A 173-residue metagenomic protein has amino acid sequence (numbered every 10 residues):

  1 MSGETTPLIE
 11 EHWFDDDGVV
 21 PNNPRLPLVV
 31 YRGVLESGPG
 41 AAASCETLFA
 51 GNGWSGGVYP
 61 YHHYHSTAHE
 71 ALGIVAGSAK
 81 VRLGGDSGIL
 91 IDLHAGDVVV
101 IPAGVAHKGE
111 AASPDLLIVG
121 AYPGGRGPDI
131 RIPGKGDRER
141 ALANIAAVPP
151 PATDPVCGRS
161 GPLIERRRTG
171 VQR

Functional and structural regions predicted by a protein language model:
M1-H62, G158, P162-R173: A short, N-terminal "cap"/entry segment at the start of jelly-roll beta-barrel domains of the cupin/DSBH fold
A41-S44, L83-G85, A111-A112, D129-I132: A short secondary-structure junction signal
G57-A71, D86-S87, L93-H94: A short beta-loop-beta micro-motif enriched in histidine and acidic residues
H65-R82, V100: Short, conserved beta-strand element in jelly-roll/cupin
V81-R82, I89-I91, K108-G109: Short, solvent-exposed loop/turn segments at secondary-structure junctions
L93-S113, Y122: Conserved metal-binding segment of the jelly-roll/cupin
E110-R173: Double-stranded beta-helix
